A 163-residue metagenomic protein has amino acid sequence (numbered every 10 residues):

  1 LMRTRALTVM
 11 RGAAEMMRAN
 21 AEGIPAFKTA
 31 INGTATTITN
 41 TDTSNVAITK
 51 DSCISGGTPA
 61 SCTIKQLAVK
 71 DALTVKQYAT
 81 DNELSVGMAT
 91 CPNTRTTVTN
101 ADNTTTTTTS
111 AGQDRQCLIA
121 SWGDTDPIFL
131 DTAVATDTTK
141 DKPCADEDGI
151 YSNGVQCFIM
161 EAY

Functional and structural regions predicted by a protein language model:
L1-R3: Amphipathic alpha-helical segments typified by the pilin-like N-terminal helix that continues immediately C-terminal
R5-Y163: Flexible, low-complexity segments enriched in proline/glycine/serine and punctuated by aromatic residues
